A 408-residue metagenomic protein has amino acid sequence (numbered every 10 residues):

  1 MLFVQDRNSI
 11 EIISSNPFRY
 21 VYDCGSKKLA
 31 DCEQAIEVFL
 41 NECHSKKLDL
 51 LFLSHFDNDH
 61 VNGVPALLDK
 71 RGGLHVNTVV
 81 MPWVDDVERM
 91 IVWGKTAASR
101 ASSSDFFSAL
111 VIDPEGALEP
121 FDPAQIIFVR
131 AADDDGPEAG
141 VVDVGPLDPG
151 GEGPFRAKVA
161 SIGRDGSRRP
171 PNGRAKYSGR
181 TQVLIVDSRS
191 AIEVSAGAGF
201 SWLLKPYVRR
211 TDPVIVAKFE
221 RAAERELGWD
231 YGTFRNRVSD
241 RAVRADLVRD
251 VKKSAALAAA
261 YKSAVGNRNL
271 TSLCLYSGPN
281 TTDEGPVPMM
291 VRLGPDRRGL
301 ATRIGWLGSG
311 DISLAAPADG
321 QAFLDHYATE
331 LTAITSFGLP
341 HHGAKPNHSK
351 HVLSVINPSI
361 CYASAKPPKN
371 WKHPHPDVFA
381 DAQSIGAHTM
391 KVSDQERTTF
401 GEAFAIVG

Functional and structural regions predicted by a protein language model:
M1-K46, I112, P120-T332, V407-G408: Core dinuclear metal-dependent hydrolase active-site scaffold
E11, P340-N357, Y362-G408: C-terminal regions of proteins
C32-M81, A328-A344, P358-C361: Active-site metal-binding motif and surrounding structural segment of the metallo-beta-lactamase
Q34-A35, G63-L67, G320-H326, H348-V355 (+1 more regions): A short acidic, amphipathic alpha-helical/loop segment
F56-V61, D86-E88, D134-D135, S313-A316 (+3 more regions): Active-site environment of divalent metal-dependent phosphoester hydrolases
N62-S108, I112-P114, P358-C361: Active-site HxH/HxHxD metal-binding segment of metal-dependent hydrolases
R89-R130, W371-K372, P376-V392: Short acidic, glycine/proline-enriched helix-loop-strand junctions
G308-I356, C361-A363: Extended hydrophobic/aromatic segments used for targeting, binding, or gating
